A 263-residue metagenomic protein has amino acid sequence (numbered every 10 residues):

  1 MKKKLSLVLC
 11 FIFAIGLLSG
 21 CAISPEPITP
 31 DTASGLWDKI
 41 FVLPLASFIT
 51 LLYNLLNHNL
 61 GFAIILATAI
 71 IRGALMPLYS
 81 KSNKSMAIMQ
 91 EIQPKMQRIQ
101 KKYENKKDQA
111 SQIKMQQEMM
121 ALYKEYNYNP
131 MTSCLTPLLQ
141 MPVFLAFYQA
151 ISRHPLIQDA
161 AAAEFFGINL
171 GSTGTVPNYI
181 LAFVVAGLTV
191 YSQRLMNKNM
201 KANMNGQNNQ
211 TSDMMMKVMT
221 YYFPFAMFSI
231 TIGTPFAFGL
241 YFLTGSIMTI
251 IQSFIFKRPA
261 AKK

Functional and structural regions predicted by a protein language model:
K2-F13, L17-K263: Helix-loop-helix
